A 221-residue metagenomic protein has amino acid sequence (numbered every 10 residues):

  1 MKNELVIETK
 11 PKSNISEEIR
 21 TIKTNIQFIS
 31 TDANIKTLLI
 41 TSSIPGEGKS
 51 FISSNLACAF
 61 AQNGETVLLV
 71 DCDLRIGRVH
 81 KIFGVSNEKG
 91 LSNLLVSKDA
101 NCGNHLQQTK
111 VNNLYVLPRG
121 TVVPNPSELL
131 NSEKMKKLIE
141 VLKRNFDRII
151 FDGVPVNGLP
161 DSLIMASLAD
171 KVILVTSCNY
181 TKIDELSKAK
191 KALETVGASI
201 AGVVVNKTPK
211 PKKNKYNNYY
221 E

Functional and structural regions predicted by a protein language model:
M1-I29, D184-E221: C-terminal lobe/tail of nucleotide-utilizing enzymes
K2-R20, T24, T31, S42-I44 (+1 more regions): P-loop/Walker-type NTP enzyme "switch/lid" segment
F28-V70: Walker A (P-loop) phosphate-binding motif
L74-I76, A100, T121-V123, V156-N157 (+2 more regions): Conserved nucleotide-binding/hydrolysis micro-motifs of P-loop NTPases
L138-V156: Glycine-rich phosphate-binding loop used to anchor ATP phosphates in small-molecule kinases, encompassing both
V141-R144, G158-N179: Inter-motif core of Ras-like GTPase G domains
